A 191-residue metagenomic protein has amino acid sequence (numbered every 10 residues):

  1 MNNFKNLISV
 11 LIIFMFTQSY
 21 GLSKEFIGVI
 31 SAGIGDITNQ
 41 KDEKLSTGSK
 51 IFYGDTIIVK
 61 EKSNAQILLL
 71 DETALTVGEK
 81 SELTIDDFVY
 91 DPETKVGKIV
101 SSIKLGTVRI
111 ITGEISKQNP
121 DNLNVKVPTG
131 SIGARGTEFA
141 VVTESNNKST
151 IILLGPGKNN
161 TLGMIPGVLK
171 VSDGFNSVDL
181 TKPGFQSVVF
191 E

Functional and structural regions predicted by a protein language model:
M1-I8: Bacterial N-terminal signal peptides that target proteins for export
S9-Q18: Bacterial N-terminal signal peptides
L22-T56, K60, L69-S187: Flexible, surface-exposed loop/linker segments and immediately adjacent secondary-structure boundaries
S63-A65: Short, charged beta-turn/beta-strand-edge "cap" motif at the junction between a beta-strand and an adjacent loop
